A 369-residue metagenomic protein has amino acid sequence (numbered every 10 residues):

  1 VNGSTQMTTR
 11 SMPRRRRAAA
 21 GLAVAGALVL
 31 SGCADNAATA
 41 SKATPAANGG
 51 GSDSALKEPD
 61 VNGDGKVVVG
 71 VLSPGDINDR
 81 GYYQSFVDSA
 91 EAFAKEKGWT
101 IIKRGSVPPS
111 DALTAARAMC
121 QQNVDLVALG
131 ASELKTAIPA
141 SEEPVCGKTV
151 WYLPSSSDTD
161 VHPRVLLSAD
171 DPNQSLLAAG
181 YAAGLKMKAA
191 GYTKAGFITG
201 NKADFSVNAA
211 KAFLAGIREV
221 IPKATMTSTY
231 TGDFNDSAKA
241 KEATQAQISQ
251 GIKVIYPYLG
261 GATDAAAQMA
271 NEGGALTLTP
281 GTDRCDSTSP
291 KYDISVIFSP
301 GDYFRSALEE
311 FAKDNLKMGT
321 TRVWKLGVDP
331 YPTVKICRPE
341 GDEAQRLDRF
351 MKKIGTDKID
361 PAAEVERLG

Functional and structural regions predicted by a protein language model:
S4, A37-A38: Intrinsic disorder/low-complexity detector
S4-A20: Bacterial N-terminal signal peptides that target proteins for export
R14, T39-A40: Flexible phosphate-sensing "switch/lid" loops adjacent to ATP/NTP-binding sites across phosphate-transfer
G21-A25: Sec-dependent N-terminal signal peptides
A27-G32: C-terminal motif of bacterial Sec signal peptides marking the signal peptidase cleavage site
D35, S41-G369: A residue-level marker of the well-folded mature domains of exported/periplasmic proteins
